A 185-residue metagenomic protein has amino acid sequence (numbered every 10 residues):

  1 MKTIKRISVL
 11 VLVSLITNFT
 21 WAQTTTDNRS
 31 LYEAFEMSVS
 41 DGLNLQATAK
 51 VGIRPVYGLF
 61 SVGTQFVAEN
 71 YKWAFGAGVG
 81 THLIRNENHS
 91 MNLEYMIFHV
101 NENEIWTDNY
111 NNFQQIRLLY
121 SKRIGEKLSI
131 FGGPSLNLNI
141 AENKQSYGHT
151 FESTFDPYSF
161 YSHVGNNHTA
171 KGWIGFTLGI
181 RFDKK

Functional and structural regions predicted by a protein language model:
M1-N28, K184-K185: Cleavable N-terminal export/targeting peptides
K5-S8, I53, I97: Intrinsically disordered, low-complexity segments enriched in glycine/proline and serine/threonine
L10-T17, Y57, A68, L83-R85: N-terminal non-cleavable signal-anchor helices
A22-N70, R181-K185: Short glycine/proline- and aromatic-enriched beta-strand/turn motifs that initiate or cap beta-hairpins
L31, N101-N103, P157-V164: Extracytoplasmic loops and strand-loop junctions of Gram-negative outer membrane beta-barrel proteins
S61-H149, T169-K171: Outer-membrane beta-barrel translocator/channel fold
V79, T169-K185: Outer-membrane beta-barrel "beta-signal"
S146-F160: Solvent-exposed loop segments that connect transmembrane elements
